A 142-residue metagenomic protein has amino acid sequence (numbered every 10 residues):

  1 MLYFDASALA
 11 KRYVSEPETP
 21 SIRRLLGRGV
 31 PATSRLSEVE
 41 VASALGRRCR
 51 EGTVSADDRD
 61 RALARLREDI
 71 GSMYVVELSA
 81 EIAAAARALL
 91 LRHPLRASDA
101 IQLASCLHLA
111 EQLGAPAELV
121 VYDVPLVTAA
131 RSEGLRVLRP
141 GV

Functional and structural regions predicted by a protein language model:
M1, S34, A104, H108-V142: Acidic, PIN/NYN-like endoribonuclease modules and their adjacent C-terminal/linker elements
M1-E38, R48-R61, L135, G141-V142: Short, well-structured N-terminal submotif of metal-dependent ribonuclease cores
R12-Y13, A44, A129: Residues that scaffold the ATP/ADP-binding catalytic core of kinase and kinase-like folds
R28-G29, D69-S72, E133: Structured helix-beta-strand junction loops
A42-L91: Active-site-proximal, substrate-binding regions of enzyme catalytic domains and RNA-binding/basic surfaces
M73-P125: Active-site neighborhoods of divalent-metal-dependent phosphate/nucleic-acid chemistry enzymes
